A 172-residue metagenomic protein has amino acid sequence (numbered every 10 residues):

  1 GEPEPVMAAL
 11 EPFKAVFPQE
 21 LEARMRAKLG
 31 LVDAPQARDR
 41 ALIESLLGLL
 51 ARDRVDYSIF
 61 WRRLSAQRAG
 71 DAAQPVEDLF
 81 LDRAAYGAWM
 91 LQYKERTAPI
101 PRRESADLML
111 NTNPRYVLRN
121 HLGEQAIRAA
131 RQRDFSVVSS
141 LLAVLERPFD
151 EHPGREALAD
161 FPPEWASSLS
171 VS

Functional and structural regions predicted by a protein language model:
G1-S172: Regulatory N- and C-terminal appendages and interdomain linkers associated with kinase/kinase-like NTP transferase
